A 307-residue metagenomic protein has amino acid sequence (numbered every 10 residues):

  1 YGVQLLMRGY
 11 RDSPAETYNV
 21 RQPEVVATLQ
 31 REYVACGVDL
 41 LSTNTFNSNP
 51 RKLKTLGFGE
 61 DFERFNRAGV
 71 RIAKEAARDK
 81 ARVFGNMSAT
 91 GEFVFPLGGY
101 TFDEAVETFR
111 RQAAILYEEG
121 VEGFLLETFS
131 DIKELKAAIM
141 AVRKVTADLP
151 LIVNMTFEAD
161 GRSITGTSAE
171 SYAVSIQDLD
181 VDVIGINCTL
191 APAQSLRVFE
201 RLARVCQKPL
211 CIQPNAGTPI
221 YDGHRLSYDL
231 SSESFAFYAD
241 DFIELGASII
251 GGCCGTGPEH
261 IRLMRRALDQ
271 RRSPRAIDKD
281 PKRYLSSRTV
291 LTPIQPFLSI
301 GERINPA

Functional and structural regions predicted by a protein language model:
Y1-A307: Domain-level signal for soluble alpha/beta catalytic cores
